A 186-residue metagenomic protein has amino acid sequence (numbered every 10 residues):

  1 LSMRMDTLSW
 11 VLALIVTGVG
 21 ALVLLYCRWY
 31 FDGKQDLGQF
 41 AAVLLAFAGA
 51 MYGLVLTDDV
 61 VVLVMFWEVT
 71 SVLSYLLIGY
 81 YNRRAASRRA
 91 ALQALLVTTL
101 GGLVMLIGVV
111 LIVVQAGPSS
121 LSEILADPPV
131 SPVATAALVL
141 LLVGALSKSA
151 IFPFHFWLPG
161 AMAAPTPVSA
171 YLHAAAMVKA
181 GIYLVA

Functional and structural regions predicted by a protein language model:
L1-A186: ...captures the hydrophobic TM-helix bundle architecture rather than a specific catalytic motif, and can also fire on
